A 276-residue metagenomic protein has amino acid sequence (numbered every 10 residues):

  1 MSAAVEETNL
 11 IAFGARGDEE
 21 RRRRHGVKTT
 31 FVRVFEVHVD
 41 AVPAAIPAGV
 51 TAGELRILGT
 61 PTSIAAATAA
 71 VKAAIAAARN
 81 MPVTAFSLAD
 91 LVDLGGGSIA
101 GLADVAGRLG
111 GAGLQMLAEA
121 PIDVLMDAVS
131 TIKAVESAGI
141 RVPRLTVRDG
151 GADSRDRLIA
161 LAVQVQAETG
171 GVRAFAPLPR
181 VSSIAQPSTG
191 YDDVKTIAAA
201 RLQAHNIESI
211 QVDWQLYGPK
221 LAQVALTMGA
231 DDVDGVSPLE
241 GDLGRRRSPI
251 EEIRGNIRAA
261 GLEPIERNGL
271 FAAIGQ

Functional and structural regions predicted by a protein language model:
M1-A3, R33, L55-R56: Glycine-/proline-rich flexible loop or hinge segments
M1-R24, T51, A65, A69 (+5 more regions): Auxiliary Fe-S-binding modules of radical SAM enzymes
L10-P47: Long amphipathic N-terminal alpha/beta scaffold segment
V27, H38-D153: Conserved Radical SAM active-site core
T29-F31, F35-V37, L145, V172-F175 (+1 more regions): Generic preference for hydrophobic/aromatic residues in regular secondary structure cores
